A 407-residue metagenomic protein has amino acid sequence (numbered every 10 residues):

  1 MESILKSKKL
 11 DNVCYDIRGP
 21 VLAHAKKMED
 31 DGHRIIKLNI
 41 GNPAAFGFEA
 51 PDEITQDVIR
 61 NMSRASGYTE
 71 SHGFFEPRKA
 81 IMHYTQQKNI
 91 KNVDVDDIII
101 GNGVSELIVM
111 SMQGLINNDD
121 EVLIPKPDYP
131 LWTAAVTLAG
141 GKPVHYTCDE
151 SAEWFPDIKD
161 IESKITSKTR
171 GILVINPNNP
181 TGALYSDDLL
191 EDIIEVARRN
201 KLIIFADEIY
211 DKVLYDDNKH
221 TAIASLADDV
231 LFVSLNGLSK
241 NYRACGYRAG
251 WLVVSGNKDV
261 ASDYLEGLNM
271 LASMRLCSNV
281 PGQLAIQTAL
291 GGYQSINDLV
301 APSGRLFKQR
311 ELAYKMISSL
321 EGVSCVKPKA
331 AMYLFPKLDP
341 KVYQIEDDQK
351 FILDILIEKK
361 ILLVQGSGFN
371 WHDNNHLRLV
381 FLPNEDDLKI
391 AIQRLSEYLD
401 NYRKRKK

Functional and structural regions predicted by a protein language model:
E2-K6, D11-G103, M110, A289-G292 (+1 more regions): N-terminal small-domain helix-loop-helix segment of the aminotransferase-like
D31, A139, R199-N200, V230 (+3 more regions): Helix C-cap/helix->beta junction micro-motif
T55, S225-G304, Y314-M316, L399: Conserved core segment of the aminotransferase class I/II
G114-V136: Conserved PLP-anchoring active-site segment centered on the Schiff-base-forming lysine
L138-V144: A short helix-loop-beta submotif of the ANL/AMP-binding
V144, D149-H220: Active-site phosphate-binding strand-loop segment of PLP-dependent enzymes
S163, Q344-K350, D354-L363, F369-K407: PLP-dependent enzyme catalytic core of the Aspartate aminotransferase-like
Q287, S303-I317, C325-D339, D373: Conserved glycine-rich beta-strand-loop-beta hairpin in the small C-terminal domain of fold type I
